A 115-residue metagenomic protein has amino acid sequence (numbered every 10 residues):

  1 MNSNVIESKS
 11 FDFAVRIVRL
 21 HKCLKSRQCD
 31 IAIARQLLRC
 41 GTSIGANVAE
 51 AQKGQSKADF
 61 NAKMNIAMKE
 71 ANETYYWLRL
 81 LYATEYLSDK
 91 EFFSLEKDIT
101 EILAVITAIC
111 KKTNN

Functional and structural regions predicted by a protein language model:
M1-N115: Short, C-terminally biased terminal segments at protein or domain edges
